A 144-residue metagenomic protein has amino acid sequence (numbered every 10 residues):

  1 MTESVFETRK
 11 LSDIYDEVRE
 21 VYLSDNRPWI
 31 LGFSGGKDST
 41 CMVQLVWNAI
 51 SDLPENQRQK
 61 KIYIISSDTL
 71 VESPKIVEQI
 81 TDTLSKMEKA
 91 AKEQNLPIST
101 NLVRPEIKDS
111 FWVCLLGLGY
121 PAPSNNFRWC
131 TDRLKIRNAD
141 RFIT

Functional and structural regions predicted by a protein language model:
M1-T144: ATP-dependent adenylation/nucleotidyltransferase module used to activate substrates
